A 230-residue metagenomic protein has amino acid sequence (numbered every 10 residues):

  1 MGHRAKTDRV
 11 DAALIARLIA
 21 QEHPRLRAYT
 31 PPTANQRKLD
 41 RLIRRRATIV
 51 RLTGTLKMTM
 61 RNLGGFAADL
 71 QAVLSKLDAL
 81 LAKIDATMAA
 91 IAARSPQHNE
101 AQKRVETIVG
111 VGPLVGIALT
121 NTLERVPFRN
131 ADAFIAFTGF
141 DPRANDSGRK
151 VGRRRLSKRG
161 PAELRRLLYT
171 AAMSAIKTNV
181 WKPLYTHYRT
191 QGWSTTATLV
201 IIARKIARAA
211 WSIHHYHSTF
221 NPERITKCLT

Functional and structural regions predicted by a protein language model:
M1, A28-D40, N62, G152-L156 (+1 more regions): Short, solvent-exposed helix-loop connector elements
M1-A5, K158-R159, S212: Short low-complexity, flexible loop/linker segments enriched in glycine and/or proline with clustered acidic
M1-T107: Long, charge-rich intrinsically disordered scaffolds of nucleic-acid metabolism proteins
A20, Y169, M173, A203-W211: Amphipathic alpha-helical core segments of compact helical bundles
P113, A118-T195, T230: Phosphate-backbone recognition surface of nucleic-acid-processing proteins
T178-T230: Acidic, carboxylate-rich catalytic segments that either coordinate divalent cations
